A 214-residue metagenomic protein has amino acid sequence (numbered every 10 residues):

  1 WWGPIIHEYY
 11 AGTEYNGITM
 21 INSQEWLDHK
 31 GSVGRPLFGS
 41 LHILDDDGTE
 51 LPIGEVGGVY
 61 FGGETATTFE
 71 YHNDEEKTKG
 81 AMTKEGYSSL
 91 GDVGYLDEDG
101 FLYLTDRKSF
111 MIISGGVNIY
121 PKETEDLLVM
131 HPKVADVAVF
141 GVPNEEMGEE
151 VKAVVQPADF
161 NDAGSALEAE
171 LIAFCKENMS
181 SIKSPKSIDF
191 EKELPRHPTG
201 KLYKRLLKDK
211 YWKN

Functional and structural regions predicted by a protein language model:
W1-H29, S40-H42, D47-E50: Gly/Ser/Thr-rich phosphate-binding loop
H7-E14, V33-P36, F140-P143, D189: Beta-strand->loop->alpha-helix junctions that form or flank phosphate-binding loops in nucleotide-handling enzymes
A11, D47-E50, G63, F69-E70 (+5 more regions): AMP-binding/adenylate-forming catalytic core of the ANL superfamily
D28-N73, A81: Adenylate-forming AMP-binding core of the ANL superfamily, especially NRPS adenylation
H42-I43, Y95, P195: Hydrophobic beta-strand positions
I188-T199: Short proline/glycine- and acidic-rich turn/helix-capping motifs at secondary-structure junctions
Y211-N214: A short, polar/charged loop-to-alpha-helix boundary motif
